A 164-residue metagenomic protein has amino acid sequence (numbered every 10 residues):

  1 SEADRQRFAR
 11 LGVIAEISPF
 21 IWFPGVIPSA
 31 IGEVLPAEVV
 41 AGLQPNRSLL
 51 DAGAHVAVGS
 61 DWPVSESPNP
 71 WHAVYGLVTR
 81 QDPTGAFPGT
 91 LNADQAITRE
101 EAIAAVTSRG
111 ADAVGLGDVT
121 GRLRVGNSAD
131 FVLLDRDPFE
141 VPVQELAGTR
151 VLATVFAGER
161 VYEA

Functional and structural regions predicted by a protein language model:
S1-E2: Short acidic loop-to-helix transition motifs that present clustered carboxylates
Q6-V13, I17-F139, A153-A157: His/Asp/Glu-enriched, well-ordered alpha-helical/loop segment that forms or immediately abuts the divalent-metal
A113, E163-A164: Residues that scaffold the ATP/ADP-binding catalytic core of kinase and kinase-like folds
F139-E145: Short, Lys/Arg- and Gly-enriched loop/turn segments at beta-strand edges
E140, V161-Y162: Nucleotide phosphate-binding site architecture
G148-R150: A short, compositionally biased
L152-A153, Y162: A structural microfeature
